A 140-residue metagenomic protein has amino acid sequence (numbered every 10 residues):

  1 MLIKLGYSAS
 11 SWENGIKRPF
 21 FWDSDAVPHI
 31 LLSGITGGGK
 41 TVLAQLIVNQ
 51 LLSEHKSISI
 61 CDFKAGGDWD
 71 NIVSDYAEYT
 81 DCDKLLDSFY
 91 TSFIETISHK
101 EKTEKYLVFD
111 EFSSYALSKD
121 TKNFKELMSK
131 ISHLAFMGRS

Functional and structural regions predicted by a protein language model:
M1-Y106, S113-S140: P-loop NTPase catalytic phosphate-binding loop
